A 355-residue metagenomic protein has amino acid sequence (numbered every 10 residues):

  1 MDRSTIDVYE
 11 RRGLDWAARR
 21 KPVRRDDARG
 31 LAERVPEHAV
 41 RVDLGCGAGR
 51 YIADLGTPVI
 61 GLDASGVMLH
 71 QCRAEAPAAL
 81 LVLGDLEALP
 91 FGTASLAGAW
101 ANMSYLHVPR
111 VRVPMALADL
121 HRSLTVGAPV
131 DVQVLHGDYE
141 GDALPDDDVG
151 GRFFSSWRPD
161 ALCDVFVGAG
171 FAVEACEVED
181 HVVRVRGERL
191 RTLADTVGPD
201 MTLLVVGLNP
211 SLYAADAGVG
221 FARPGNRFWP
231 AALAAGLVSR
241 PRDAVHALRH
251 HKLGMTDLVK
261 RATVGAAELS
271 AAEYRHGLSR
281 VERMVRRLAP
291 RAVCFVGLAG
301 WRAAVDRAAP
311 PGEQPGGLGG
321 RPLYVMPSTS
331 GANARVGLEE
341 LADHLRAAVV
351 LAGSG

Functional and structural regions predicted by a protein language model:
M1-E37: Conserved class I S-adenosyl-L-methionine
V42, G47-A88: Class I SAM-dependent methyltransferase SAM/SAH-binding core
W100: A conserved beta-strand element that flanks and buttresses the S-adenosyl-L-methionine
P114-V126: A short glycine-rich, Lys/Arg-flanked "PGG" loop and its adjoining helix->strand segment in the class I
G127-V134: Conserved beta-strand signature within the Rossmann-like core of class I S-adenosyl-L-methionine
L135-F153: Short, glycine-/aromatic-enriched active-site segment of Class I SAM-dependent methyltransferases
E188-D195, P199, P224, A231 (+2 more regions): C-terminal capping/extension of enzyme domains
A217-A272: Short, surface-exposed acidic-centric catalytic microdomains
